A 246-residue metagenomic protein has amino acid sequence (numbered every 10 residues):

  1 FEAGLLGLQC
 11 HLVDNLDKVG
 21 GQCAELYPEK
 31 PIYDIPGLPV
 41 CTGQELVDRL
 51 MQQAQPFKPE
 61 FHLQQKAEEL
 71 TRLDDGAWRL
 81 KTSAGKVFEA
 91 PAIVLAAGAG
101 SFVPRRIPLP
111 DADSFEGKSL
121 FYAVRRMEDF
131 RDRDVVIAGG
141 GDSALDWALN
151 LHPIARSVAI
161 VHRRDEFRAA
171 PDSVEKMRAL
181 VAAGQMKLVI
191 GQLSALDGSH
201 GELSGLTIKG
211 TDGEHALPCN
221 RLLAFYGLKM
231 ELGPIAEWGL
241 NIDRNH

Functional and structural regions predicted by a protein language model:
F1-D17, E116-A170, G213-H215, G227-E237: Rossmann-like dinucleotide/flavin-binding elements
D17-C41, A170-R178: Conserved N-terminal glycine-rich FAD pyrophosphate-binding loop of Rossmann-like flavoproteins
K18, I35-H62: Conserved FAD-binding subdomain of flavin-dependent enzymes
A54-T82, V87-A90, P153-H246: A Rossmann-like FAD-binding core segment of flavoenzymes
A90, A96-G98, V103, A123 (+2 more regions): Short, well-ordered coil/turn residues at beta-beta hairpins and beta-strand->alpha-helix junctions within
A97-D111, L228-G239: Flavin (primarily FAD) binding-site architecture
I107-L120, I242: Central helical "cap/lid" subdomain
